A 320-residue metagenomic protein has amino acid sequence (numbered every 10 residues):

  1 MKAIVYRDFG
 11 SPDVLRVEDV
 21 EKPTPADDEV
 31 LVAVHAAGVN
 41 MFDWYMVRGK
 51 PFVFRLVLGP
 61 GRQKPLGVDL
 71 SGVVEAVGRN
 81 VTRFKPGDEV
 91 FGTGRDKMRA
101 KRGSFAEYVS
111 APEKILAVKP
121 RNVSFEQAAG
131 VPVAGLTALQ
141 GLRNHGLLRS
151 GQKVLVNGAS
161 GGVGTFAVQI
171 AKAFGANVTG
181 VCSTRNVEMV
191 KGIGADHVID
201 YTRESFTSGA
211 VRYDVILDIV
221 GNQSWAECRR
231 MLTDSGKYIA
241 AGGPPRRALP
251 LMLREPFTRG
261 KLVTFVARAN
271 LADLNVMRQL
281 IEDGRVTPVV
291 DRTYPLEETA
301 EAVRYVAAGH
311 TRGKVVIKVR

Functional and structural regions predicted by a protein language model:
E21-V39, P51-K97: Glycine-rich beta-strand-centered segment in the early N-terminal region that forms part of a ligand/cofactor-binding
Y45, P60, V68, R83 (+1 more regions): NAD(P)H dinucleotide-binding glycine-rich loop of Rossmann-like/cofactor-binding domains, especially the beta1-alpha1
E89, K153, N177, G236-K237 (+1 more regions): Short glycine-centered segments of the SAM/dcSAM-binding site in methyltransferase folds
F91, I199, I216-L217, I239: N-terminal Rossmann-like NAD(P) cofactor-binding module of classical short-chain dehydrogenase/reductase
A128-D200: Mid-domain Rossmann-like dinucleotide-binding core that forms the NAD(H)/NADP(H) cofactor-binding site
C182, I219-V286, V319-R320: Glycine-rich phosphate-binding loop and adjacent beta-alpha segment of Rossmann(oid) nucleotide-cofactor-binding
T207-V215: A short acidic, Gly/Pro-enriched loop at the edge of an enzyme's catalytic core that lines a small-molecule cofactor
N270-R320: C-terminal hydrophobic helical "lid"/dimerization subdomain of Rossmann-like NAD(P)H-dependent oxidoreductases
